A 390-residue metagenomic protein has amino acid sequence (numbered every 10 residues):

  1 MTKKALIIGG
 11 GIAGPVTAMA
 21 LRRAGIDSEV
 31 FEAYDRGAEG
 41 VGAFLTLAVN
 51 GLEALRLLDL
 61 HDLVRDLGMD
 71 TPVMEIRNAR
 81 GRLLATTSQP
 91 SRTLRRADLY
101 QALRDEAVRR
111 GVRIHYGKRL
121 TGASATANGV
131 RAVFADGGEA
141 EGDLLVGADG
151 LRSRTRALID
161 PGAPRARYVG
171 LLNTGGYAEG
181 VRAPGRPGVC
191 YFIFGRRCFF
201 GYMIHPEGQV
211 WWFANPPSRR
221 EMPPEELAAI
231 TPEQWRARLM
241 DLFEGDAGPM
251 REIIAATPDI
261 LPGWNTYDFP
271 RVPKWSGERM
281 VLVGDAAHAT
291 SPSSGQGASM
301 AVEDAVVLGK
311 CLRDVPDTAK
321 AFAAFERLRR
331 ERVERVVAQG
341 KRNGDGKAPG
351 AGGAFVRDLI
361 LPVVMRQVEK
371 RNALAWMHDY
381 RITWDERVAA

Functional and structural regions predicted by a protein language model:
M1-A5, A20-R22, A48-D160, P164-Y177 (+2 more regions): Conserved N-terminal helical subregion
M1-K3, D66, G81, E252-A255 (+2 more regions): C-terminal helical "tail/cap" subdomain of flavin- and related membrane-associated enzymes
I7-D27, F31, V146-G147, T174 (+2 more regions): Conserved mid-domain beta->alpha element of the FAD-binding
A13, R36, R152: Conserved Rossmann-like nucleotide-cofactor binding loop
R36-A54: Conserved N-terminal glycine-rich FAD pyrophosphate-binding loop of Rossmann-like flavoproteins
G180-R186, P249, D314-V315: Short helix-loop capping/hinge motifs at secondary-structure junctions, enriched in acidic/polar residues
G188-P224, F243: Active-site substrate-recognition segment that forms the wall of the catalytic cavity or substrate channel
E226-I260, T318-A319, R327: Flavin-binding catalytic cores
